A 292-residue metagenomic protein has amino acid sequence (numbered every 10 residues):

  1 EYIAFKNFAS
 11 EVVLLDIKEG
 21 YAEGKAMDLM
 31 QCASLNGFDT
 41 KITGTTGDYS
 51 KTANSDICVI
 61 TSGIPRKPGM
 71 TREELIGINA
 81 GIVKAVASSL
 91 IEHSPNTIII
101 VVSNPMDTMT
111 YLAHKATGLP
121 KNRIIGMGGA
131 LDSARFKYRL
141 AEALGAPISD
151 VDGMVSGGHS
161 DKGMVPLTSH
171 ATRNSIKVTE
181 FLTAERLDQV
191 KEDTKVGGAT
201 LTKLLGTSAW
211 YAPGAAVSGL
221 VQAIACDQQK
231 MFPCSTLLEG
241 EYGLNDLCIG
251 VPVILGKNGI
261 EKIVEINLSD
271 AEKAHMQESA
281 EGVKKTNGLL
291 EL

Functional and structural regions predicted by a protein language model:
E1-F5, M27, Q31, S88 (+2 more regions): Short, well-ordered alpha-helices that flank and scaffold nucleotide-derived cofactor binding pockets
F5-E11, G118-K121: Conserved S-adenosyl-L-methionine
E11, L15-S55, K284-L292: Conserved N-terminal Rossmann-fold NAD(P) cofactor-binding segment
Y21, M27-C32, D56, M109-L112 (+1 more regions): Conserved N-terminal glycine/acidic-rich loop preference
L35-I98: Rossmann-like NAD(P)-binding element
T71-K137: Rossmann-like NAD(P)(H) cofactor-binding subdomain of soluble oxidoreductases
T117-R123, D132-L292: C-terminal substrate-binding/catalytic lobe of Rossmann-fold NAD(P)-dependent dehydrogenases
